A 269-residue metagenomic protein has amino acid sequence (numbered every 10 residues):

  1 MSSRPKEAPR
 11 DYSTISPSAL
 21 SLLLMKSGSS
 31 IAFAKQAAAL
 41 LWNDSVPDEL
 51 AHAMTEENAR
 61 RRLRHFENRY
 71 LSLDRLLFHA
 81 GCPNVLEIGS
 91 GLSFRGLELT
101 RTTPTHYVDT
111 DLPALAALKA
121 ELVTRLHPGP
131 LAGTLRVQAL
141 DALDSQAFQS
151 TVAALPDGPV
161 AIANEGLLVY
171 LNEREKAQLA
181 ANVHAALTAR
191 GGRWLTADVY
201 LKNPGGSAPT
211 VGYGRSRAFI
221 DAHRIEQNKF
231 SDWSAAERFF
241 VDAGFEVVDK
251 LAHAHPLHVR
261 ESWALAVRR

Functional and structural regions predicted by a protein language model:
M1-L86, S90-Q138, P156: Rossmann-like AdoMet
Q146-P156: Short amphipathic alpha-helix with an adjacent loop that forms part of the alpha/beta core around
A147-F148, Y170-V183: A short, conserved alpha-helix within the catalytic core of class I
P159-E175: A short SAM/SAH-binding and catalytic strip from SAM-dependent methyltransferases
A161, A180, L187-K202: Conserved beta-strand signature within the Rossmann-like core of class I S-adenosyl-L-methionine
A208-E226: Short, glycine-/aromatic-enriched active-site segment of Class I SAM-dependent methyltransferases
E226-G244: Short alpha-helix
H253-R269: Core SAM-dependent methyltransferase catalytic element
